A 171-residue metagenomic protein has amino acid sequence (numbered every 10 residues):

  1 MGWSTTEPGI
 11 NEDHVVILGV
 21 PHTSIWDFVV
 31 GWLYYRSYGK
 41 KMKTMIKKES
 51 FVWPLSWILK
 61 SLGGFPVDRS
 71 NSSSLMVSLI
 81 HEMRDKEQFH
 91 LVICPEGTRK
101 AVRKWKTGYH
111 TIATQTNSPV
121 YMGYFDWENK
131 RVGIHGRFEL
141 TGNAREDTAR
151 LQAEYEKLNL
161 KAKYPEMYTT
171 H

Functional and structural regions predicted by a protein language model:
W3-K157, T169-H171: Soluble catalytic domains of membrane acyltransferases
P165-E166: Mid-sequence helix-capping/hinge segment at a functional interface
